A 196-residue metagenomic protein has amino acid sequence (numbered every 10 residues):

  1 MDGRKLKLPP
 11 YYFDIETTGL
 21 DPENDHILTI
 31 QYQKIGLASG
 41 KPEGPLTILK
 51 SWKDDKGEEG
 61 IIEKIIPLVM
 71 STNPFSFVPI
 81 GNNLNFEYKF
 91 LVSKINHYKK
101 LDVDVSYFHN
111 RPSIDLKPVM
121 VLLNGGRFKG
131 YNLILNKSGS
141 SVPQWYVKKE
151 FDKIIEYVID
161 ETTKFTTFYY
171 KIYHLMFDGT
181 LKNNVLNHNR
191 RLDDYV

Functional and structural regions predicted by a protein language model:
M1-T72: Conserved RNase H-like, two-metal-ion catalytic cores of nucleic-acid enzymes
L8, H26-K34, K41-P45, F77-V196: Metal-dependent phosphoesterase core characteristic of DEDDh/y 3'-5' exonuclease domains
